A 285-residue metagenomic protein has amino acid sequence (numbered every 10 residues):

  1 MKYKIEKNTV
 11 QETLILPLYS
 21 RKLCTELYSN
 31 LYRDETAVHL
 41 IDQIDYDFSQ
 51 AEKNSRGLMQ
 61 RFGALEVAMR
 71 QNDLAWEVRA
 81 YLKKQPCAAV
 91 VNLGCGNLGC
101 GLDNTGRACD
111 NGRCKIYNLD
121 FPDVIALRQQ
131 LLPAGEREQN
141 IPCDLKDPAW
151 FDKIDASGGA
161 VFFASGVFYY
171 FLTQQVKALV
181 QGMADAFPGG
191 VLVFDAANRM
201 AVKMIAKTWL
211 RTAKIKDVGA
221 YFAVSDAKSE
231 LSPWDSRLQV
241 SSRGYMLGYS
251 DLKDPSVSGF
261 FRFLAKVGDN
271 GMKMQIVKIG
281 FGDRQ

Functional and structural regions predicted by a protein language model:
M1-V91, C95-I141, A156-S157: Rossmann-like AdoMet
P148-S157: Short amphipathic alpha-helix with an adjacent loop that forms part of the alpha/beta core around
F162-F163: A conserved beta-strand element that flanks and buttresses the S-adenosyl-L-methionine
Y170-D185: A short, conserved alpha-helix within the catalytic core of class I
A186-R199: Conserved beta-strand signature within the Rossmann-like core of class I S-adenosyl-L-methionine
K203-V218: Short, glycine-/aromatic-enriched active-site segment of Class I SAM-dependent methyltransferases
V218-Y245: Short alpha-helix
R237-F263: Conserved catalytic loop of SAM-dependent methyltransferase domains
